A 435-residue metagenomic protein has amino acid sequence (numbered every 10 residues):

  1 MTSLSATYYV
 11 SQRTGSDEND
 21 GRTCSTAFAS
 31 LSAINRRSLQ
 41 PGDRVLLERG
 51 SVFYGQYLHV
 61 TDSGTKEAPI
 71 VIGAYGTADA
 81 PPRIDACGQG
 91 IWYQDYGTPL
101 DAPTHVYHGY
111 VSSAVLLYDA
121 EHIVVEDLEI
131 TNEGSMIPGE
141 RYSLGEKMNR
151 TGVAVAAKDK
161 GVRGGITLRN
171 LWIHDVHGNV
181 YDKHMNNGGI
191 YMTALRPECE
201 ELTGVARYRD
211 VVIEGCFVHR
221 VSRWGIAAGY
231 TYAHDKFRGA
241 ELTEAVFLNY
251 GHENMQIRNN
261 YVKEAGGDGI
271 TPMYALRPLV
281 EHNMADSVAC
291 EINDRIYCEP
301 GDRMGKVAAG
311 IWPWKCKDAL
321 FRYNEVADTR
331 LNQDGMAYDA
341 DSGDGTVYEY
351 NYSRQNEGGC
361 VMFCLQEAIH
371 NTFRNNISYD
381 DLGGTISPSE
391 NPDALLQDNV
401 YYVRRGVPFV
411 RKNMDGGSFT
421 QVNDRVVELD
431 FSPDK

Functional and structural regions predicted by a protein language model:
L4-A6, Q40-R44, A68: Loop/turn elements at helix/coil->beta-strand transitions in domains of secreted/extracellular proteins
A6-Q12: Short hydrophobic beta-strand segments
Q12-R49, F53-Y54: Acidic Gly/Asp/Thr-rich repetitive segments characteristic of extracellular carbohydrate-active and adhesion proteins
R13, G50, Y75-T77, A120 (+2 more regions): Solvent-exposed coil/turn segments that connect beta secondary-structure elements in extracytoplasmic/periplasmic
S32-S38, F53-G64, Y274, K315 (+1 more regions): Short, T/G/N/S-enriched strand-turn elements that build extracellular solenoid repeat scaffolds
Y57-V60, I91-L116, G139-D159, Y181-G204 (+8 more regions): Extracellular beta-strand/beta-solenoid scaffold signature
S63-E146, D175-Y181: Right-handed parallel beta-helix/beta-spiral solenoid domain characteristic of secreted/periplasmic
P69, E121-N132, G161-H177, E201-W224 (+9 more regions): Right-handed parallel beta-helix
